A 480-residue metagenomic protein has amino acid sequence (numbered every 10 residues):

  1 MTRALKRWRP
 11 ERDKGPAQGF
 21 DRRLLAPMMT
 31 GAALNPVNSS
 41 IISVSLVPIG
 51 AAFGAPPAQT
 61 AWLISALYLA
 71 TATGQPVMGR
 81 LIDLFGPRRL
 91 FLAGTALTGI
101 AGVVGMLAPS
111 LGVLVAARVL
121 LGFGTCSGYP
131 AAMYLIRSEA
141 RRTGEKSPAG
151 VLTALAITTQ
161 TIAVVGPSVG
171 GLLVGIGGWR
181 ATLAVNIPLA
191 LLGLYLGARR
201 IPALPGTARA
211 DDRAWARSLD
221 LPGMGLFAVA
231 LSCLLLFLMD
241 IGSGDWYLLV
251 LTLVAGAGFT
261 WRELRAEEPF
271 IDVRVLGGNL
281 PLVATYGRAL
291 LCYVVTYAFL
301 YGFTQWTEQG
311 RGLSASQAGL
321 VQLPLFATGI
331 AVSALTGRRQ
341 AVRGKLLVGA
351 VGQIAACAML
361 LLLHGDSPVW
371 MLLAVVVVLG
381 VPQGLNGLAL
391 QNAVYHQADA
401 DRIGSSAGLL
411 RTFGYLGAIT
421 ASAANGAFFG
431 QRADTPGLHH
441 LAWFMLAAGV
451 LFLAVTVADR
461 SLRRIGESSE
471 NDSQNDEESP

Functional and structural regions predicted by a protein language model:
M1-F20, G206-R213, D459-P480: Intrinsic disorder in cytosolic terminal tails and internal cytosolic loops of multi-pass membrane transporters
F20-L46, F53-A66, A70-G79, G86-F91 (+4 more regions): 12-transmembrane solute porter fold
I82-R217: Helix-loop-helix hairpins in multi-pass membrane proteins, especially solute transporters
G94, A101, A117, G124 (+11 more regions): Small-residue hotspots
V103-V104, S168, L172, L236 (+2 more regions): Alpha-helical transmembrane segments of multipass membrane proteins
L111, L238-S243, R338, G365-D366: Membrane-interface helix caps and helix-loop-helix hairpins in membrane proteins
T153-A156, G175-R288, V295: Hydrophobic transmembrane-helix bundles of small-molecule transporters
T159-G171, L231, Y301, A418-G426: Glycine/proline-centered helix-kink
